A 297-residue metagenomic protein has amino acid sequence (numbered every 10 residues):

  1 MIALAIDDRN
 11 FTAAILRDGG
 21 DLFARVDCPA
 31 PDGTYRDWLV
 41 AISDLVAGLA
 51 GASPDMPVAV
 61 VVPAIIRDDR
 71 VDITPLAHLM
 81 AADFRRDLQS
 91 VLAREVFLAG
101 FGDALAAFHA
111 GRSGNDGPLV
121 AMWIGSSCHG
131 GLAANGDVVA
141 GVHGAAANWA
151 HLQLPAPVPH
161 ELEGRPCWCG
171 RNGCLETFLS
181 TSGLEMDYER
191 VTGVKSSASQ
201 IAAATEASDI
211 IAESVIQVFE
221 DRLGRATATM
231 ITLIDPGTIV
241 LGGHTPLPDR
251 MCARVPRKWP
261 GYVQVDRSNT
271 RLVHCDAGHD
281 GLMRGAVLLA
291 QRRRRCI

Functional and structural regions predicted by a protein language model:
M1-V40, V71, N148: Short glycine-rich, Thr/Ser-proximal phosphate-binding strand/loop in the N-terminal lobe of ATP-dependent enzymes
A5-N10, W123-S127, A145, H244: A short acidic Gly-Thr/Ser loop motif
L16, R25, T34-Y35, F97 (+1 more regions): Glycine/GP-enriched mid-protein hinge/lid loop-to-helix segment characteristic of carbohydrate kinases
V26-M56, L175-F178, G183-R250, T270-D280: Adenine-nucleotide phosphate-binding core of ATP-dependent small-molecule kinases
Y35-R36, V40-S43, P54-V120, E161 (+2 more regions): Glycine-rich phosphate-binding loop and adjoining helix at the ATP-binding site of ATP-dependent phosphoryl-transfer
F101, G125, A286: Active-site glycine-centered loops adjacent to acidic/histidine catalytic or metal-binding residues that shape
R171, R293-I297: Nucleotide/phosphate-binding catalytic cleft detector across ATP-hydrolyzing and phosphate-transferring enzymes
W259-C275, M283: Charged, glycine-enriched surface loops/patches that mediate electrostatic binding to polyanionic ligands
